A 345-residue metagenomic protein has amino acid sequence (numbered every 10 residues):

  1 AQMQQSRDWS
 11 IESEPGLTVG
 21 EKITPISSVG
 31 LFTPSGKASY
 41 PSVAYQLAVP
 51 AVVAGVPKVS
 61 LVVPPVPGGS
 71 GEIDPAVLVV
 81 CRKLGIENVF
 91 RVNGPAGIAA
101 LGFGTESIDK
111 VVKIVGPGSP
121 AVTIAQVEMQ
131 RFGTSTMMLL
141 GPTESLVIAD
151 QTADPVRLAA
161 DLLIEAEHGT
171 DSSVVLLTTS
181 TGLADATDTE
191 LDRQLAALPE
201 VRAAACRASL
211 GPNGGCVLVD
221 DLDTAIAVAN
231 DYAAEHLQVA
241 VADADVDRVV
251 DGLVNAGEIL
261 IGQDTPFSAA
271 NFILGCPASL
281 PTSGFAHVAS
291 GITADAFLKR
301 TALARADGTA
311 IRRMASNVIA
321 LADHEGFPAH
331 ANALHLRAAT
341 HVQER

Functional and structural regions predicted by a protein language model:
A1-Q5: Long amphipathic alpha-helix in the N-terminal Rossmann-like dinucleotide-binding domain of NAD(P)-dependent
W9-S13, L31, L61-V63, N88-G94 (+9 more regions): General beta-strand structural signal in soluble alpha/beta enzymes
I11-V79: Conserved small-residue-rich beta-alpha loop and adjacent elements that most often cradle the phosphate/pyrophosphate
P57-V66, V174-T181, G262: Short internal beta-strands
G85-S173: Conserved NAD(P)+-binding/catalytic subdomain of aldehyde/semialdehyde dehydrogenases
M138-P212, C216: A conserved active-site cap/scaffold subdomain adjacent to cofactor or substrate pockets
D231-R345: C-terminal core of ALDH-fold dehydrogenases
